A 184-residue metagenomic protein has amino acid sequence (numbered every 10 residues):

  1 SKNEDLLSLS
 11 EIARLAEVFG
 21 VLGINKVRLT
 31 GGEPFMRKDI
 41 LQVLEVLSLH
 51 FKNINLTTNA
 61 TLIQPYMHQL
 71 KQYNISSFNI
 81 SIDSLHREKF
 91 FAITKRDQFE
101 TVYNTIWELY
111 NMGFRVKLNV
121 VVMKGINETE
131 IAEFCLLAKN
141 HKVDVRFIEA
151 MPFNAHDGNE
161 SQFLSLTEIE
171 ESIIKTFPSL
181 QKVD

Functional and structural regions predicted by a protein language model:
S1-L56: Conserved alpha-helical substructure of the radical SAM core
I12, I40, I63, V102 (+1 more regions): Aromatic/hydrophobic pocket-lining residues that form the small-molecule binding cavity in soluble enzyme cores
V21-N25, H50-I54, N74-S76, M112-R115 (+1 more regions): Short, well-ordered coil/turn segments that N-cap beta-strands
V27-L29, I54-T58, F78-I80, V116-L118 (+1 more regions): Hydrophobic faces of well-ordered beta-strands that scaffold small-molecule active sites in alpha/beta enzyme cores
G32-P34, N59-T61, D83-L85, V121-M123 (+1 more regions): Active-site beta-loop-alpha junctions enriched in small/polar residues
L41-V43, P65-K71, T129-F134: Distinct, well-ordered alpha-helical segments
L70-H86, V143-M151: Non-cysteine beta-strand/loop elements that form the S-adenosyl-L-methionine
E88-F91, R96-Y103, W107-D184: Radical SAM enzyme [4Fe-4S]-AdoMet core and its adjacent flexible, acidic and glycine-rich loops/tails across
